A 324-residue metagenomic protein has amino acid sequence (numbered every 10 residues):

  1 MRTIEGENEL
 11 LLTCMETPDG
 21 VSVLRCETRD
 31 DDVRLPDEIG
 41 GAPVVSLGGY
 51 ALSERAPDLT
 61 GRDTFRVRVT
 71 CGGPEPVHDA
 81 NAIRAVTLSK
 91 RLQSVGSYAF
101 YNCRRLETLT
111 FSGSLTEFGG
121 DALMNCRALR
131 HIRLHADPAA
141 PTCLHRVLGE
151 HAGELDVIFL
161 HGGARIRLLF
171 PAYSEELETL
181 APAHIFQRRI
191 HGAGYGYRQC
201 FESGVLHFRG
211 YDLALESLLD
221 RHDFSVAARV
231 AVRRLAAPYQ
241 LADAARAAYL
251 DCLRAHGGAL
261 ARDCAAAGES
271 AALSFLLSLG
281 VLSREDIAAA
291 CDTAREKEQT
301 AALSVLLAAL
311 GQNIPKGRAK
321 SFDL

Functional and structural regions predicted by a protein language model:
R2, E7-G20, E27-V45, A56-S94 (+5 more regions): Structural signature of tandem-repeat unit edges
Y50, G96-Y98: Consensus positions within tandem repeat domains that build extended binding/scaffold surfaces
A242-H256, V281-A288, A301, G311-D323: Ankyrin repeat arrays, specifically the small/polar loop and inter-repeat linker segments at the C-terminal end of each
G268-L277, Q299-A308, P315: Ankyrin repeat structural motif
C291-Q299: TPR/TPR-like alpha-solenoid helical repeat scaffolds
